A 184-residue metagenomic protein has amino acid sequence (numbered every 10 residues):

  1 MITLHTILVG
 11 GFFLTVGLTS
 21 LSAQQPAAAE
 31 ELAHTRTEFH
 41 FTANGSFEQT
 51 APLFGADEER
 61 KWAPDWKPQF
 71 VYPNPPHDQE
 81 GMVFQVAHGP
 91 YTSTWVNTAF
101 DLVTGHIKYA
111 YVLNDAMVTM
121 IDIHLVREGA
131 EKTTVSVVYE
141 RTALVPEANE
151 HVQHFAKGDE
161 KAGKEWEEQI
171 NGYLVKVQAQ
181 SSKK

Functional and structural regions predicted by a protein language model:
M1-V9: Bacterial N-terminal signal peptides that target proteins for export
V9-G10, S20-L21: Cleavable N-terminal signal peptides
L21-P76: Hydrophobic ligand-binding cavity/cleft-lining segments
T37-F39, S93, G105, T119-I121 (+1 more regions): Envelope-exposed proteins and targeting segments
T42, E58-R60, P64, Q69-A116 (+1 more regions): Glycine-rich portal/gate segments that line the openings of hydrophobic small-molecule binding cavities
N44-E48, A99-V103, H124-T134: A short, structured loop/turn motif at beta-sheet edges
V112-E168: Beta-strand/loop substructures that line and gate deep hydrophobic ligand-binding cavities in soluble
